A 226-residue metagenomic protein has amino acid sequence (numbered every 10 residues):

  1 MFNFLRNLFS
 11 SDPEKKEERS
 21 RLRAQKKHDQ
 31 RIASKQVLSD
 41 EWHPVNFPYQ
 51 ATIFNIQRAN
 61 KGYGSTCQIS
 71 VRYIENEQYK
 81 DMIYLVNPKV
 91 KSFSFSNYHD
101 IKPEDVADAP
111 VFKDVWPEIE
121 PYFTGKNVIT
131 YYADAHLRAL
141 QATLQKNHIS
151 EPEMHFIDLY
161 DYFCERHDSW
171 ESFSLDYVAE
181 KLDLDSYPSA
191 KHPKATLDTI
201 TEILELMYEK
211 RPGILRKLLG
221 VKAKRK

Functional and structural regions predicted by a protein language model:
F2-H43, K181, T201-K226: Acidic two-metal-ion nuclease catalytic site recognized across multiple nuclease folds, prominently DnaQ/RNase D-T
K35-E153, D176-P188: Conserved non-catalytic scaffold segment of RNase H-like nuclease domains
K91, Y162-E165, A195: A short acidic, often aromatic-flanked loop/helix-cap motif at beta-alpha or helix-coil junctions that lines enzyme
A109, I157, H192: Residue-level "edge-of-site" marker
V115, F163, D198-T199: Short Asp/Glu-rich motifs
N127-D134, A139-L144, S174-K226: Acidic, Mg2+-coordinating catalytic module of metal-dependent nucleases/exonucleases that use a two-metal-ion mechanism
E151-H155, G213-I214: Short, structured loop/turn "capping" segments at alpha-beta junctions
I157-S174: Short alpha-helix plus adjacent loop in nuclease-associated cores
